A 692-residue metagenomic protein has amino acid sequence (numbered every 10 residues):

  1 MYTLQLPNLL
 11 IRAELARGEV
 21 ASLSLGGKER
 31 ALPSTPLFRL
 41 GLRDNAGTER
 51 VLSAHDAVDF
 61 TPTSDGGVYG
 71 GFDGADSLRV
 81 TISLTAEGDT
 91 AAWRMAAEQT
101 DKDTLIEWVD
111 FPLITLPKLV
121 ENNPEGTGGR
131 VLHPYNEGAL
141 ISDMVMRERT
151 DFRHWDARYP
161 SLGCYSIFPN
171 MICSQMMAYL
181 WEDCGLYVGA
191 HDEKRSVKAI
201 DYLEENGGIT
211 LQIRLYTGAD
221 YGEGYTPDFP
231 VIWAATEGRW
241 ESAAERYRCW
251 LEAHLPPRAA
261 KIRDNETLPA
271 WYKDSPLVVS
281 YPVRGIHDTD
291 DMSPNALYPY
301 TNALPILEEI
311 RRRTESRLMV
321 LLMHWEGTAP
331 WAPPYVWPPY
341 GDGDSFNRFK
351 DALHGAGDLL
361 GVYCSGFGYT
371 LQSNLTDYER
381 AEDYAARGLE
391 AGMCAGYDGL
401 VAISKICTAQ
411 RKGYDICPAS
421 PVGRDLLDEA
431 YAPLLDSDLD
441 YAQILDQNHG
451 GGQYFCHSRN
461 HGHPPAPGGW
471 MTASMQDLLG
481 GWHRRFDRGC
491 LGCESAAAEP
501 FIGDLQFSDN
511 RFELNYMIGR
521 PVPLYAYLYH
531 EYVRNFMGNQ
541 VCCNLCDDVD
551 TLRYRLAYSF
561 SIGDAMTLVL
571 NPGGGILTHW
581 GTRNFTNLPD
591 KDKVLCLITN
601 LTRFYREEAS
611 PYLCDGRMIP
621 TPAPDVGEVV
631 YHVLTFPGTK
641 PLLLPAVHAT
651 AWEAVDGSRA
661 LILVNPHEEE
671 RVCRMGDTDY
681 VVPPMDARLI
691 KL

Functional and structural regions predicted by a protein language model:
L4-M319, A352, A356-L359, Y441 (+4 more regions): Carbohydrate-recognition beta-sandwich/jelly-roll modules in extracellular/periplasmic carbohydrate-active proteins
R214, G222-P230, W470-V681, D686-L689: Active-site-proximal substrate-binding groove within the catalytic cores of carbohydrate-active enzymes
V279, L318-L322, L360-Y363, A442-L445 (+2 more regions): Hydrophobic faces of well-ordered beta-strands that scaffold small-molecule active sites in alpha/beta enzyme cores
S280-T301, T328-D344, C407-L427, S458-T472 (+1 more regions): The substrate-binding groove and active-site-proximal loops of carbohydrate-active enzymes, especially glycoside
A296-E308, Y340-F349, L426-E429, G468-W482 (+2 more regions): Well-ordered, non-membrane alpha-helical segments in soluble/globular domains
Y300, S345, D351, D358-S437 (+1 more regions): Active-site-adjacent "subsite" loops/lids of carbohydrate-active enzymes
H324-G327, G366-T370, N448-H449, S495-E499: Active-site-proximal loop/turn and secondary-structure-junction residues that shape catalytic pockets, frequently
D415-I502: Active-site neighborhood of glycoside hydrolase catalytic domains
